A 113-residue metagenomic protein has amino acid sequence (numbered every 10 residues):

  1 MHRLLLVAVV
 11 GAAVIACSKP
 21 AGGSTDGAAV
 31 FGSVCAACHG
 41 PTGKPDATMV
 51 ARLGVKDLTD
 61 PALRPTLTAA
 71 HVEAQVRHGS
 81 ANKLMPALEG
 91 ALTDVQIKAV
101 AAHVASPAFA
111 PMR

Functional and structural regions predicted by a protein language model:
H2-V10: Sec-dependent signal peptide recognition, specifically the positively charged N-region followed immediately by
A13-A16: C-terminal motif of bacterial Sec signal peptides marking the signal peptidase cleavage site
P20-L53, H78-L84, S106-R113: Periplasmic/extracellular electron-transfer cofactor-ligation site, primarily the c-type cytochrome heme-c attachment
R52-P107: Extracytoplasmic electron-transfer domains, predominantly the class I c-type cytochrome c fold
